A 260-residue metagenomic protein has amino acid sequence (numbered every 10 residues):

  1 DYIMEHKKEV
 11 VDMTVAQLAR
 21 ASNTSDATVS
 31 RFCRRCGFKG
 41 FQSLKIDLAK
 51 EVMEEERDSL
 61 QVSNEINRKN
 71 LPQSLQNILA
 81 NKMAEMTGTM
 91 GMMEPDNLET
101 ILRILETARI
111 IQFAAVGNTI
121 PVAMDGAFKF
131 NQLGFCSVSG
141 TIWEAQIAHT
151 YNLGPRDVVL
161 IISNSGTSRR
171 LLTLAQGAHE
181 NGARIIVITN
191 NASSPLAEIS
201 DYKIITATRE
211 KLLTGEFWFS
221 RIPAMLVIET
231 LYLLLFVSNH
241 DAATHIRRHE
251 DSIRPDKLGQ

Functional and structural regions predicted by a protein language model:
D1, E5-N97: HTH-adjacent hinge/linker in prokaryotic transcriptional regulators
Y2, I101-I104, H149: CheY-like receiver
D96-A108: Glycine-rich phosphate/diphosphate-binding loops that line cofactor/substrate pockets in enzymes
E106-L226, Y232-H240: Glycine-rich phosphate-binding loops that contact phosphosugars or nucleotide phosphates
D241-Q260: A short, charged, Gly/Pro-tolerant segment at domain boundaries
